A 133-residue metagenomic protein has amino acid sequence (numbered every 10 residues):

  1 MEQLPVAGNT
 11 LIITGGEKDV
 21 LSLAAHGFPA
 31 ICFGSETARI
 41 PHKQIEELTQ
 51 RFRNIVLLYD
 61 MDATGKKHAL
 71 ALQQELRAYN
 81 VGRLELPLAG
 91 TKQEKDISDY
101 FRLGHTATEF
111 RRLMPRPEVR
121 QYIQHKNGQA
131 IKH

Functional and structural regions predicted by a protein language model:
M1-E2: Charged, flexible boundary elements
P5-L11, E17-H133: TOPRIM fold recognition
